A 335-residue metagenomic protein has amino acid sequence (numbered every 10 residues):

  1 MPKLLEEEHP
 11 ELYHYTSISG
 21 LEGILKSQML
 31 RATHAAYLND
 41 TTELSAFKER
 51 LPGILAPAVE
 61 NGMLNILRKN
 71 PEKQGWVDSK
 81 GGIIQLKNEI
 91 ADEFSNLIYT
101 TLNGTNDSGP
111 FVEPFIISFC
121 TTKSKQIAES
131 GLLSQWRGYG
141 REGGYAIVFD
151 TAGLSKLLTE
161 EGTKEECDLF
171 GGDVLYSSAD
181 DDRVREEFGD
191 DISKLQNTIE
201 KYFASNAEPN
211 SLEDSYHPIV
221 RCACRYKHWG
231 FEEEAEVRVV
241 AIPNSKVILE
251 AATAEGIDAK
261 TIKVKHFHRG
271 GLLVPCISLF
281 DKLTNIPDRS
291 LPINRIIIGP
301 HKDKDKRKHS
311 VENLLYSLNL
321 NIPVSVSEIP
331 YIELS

Functional and structural regions predicted by a protein language model:
M1-S335: Partner-binding and oligomerization surfaces adjacent to conserved cores of proteins that assemble macromolecular
